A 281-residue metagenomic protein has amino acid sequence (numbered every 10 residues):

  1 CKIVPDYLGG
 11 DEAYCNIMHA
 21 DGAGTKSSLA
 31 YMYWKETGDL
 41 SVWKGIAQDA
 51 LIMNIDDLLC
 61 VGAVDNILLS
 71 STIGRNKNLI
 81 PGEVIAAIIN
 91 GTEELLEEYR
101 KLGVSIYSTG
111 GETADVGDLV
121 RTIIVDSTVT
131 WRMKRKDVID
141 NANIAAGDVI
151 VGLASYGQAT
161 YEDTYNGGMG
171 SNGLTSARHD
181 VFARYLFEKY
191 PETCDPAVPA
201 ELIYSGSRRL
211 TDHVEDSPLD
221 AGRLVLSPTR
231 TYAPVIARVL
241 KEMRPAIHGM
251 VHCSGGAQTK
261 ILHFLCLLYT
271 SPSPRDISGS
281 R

Functional and structural regions predicted by a protein language model:
C1-R281: Helix-biased detector of long, well-ordered alpha-helical tracts
